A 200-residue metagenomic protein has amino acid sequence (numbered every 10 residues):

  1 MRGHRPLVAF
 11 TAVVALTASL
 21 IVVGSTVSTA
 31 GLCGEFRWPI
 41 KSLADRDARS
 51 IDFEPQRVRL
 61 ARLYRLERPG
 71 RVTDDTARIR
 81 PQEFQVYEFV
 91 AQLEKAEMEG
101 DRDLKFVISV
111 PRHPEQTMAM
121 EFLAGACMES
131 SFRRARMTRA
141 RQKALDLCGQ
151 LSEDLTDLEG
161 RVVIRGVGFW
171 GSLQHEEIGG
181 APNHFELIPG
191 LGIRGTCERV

Functional and structural regions predicted by a protein language model:
R2-T26: Secretory targeting and sorting signals
V27-V200: OB-fold and OB-like single-stranded nucleic-acid-recognition modules and their adjacent interaction interfaces
